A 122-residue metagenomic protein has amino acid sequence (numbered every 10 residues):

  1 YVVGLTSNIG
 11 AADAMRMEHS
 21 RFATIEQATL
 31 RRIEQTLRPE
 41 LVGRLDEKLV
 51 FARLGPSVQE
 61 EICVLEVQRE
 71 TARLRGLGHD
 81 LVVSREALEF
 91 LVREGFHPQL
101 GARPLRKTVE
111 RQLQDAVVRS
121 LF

Functional and structural regions predicted by a protein language model:
Y1-F122: AAA+ P-loop NTPase nucleotide-binding core of proteostasis motors
